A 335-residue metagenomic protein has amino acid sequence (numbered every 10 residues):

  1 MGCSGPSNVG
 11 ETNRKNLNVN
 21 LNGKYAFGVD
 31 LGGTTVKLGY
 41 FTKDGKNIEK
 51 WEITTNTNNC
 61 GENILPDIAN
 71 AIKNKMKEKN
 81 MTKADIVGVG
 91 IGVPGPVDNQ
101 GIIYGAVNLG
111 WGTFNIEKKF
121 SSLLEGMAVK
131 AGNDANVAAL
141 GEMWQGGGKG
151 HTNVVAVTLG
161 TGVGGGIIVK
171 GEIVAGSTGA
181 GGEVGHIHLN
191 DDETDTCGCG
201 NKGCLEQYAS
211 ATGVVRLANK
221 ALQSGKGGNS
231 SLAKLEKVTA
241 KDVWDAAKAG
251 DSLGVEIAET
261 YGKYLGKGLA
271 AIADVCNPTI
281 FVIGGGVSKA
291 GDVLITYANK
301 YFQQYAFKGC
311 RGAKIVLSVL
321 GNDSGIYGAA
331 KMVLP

Functional and structural regions predicted by a protein language model:
M1-G88, V97-Q100, K118-V129, G141-H151 (+2 more regions): ATP-binding/phosphotransfer module of carbohydrate and carboxylate kinases, centering on a glycine-rich
I102-G112: A charged helix-plus-loop insertion that forms the helical arch/lid used to bind and gate nucleic-acid substrates
A131-N133: Short loop/edge segments at beta-strand edges and connector loops that shape dinucleotide/nucleotide cofactor-binding
A135-A138: Active-site-adjacent loop/helix segments that line or gate small-molecule/cofactor pockets in enzymes
K149-Y208: Glycine-rich phosphate-binding loop of actin/hexokinase-like ATP-binding domains
